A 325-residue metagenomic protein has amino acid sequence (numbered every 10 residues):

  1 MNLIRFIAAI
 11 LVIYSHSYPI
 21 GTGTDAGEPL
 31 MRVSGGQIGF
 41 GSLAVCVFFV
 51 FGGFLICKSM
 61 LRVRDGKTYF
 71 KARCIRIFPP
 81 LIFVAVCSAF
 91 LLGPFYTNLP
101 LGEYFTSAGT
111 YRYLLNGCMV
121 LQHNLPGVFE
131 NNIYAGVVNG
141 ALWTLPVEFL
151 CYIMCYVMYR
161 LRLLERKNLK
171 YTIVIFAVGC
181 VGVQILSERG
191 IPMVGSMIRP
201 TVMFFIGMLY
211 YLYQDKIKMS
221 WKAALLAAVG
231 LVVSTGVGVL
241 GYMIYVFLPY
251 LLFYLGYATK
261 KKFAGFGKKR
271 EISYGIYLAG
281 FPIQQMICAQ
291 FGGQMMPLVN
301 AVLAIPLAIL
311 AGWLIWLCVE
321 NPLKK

Functional and structural regions predicted by a protein language model:
M1-M60, F78-P80, I276-F281: Functionally critical transmembrane alpha-helices in membrane proteins and complexes, commonly lining
N2, A8, Y111-V246, C288-A289 (+1 more regions): Aromatic-enriched alpha-helical transmembrane segments of multi-pass intramembrane proteins
R5, S42-V45, S59-N98, G102-N116 (+8 more regions): Transmembrane alpha-helical segments and their boundary/interface "anchor" motifs in multi-pass integral membrane
M31-G39, F78-F149, P249-L251: Membrane-interface helix-loop-helix regions
C46-G53, V84, C151, F204-M208 (+3 more regions): Hydrophobic cores of alpha-helical transmembrane segments in multi-pass inner/ER membrane proteins, independent
L61-T68, L161-K167, Y211-A223, L255-K269 (+2 more regions): Membrane-interface junctions at the ends of membrane-embedded or membrane-associated helices
V229-N321: Alpha-helical transmembrane segments of multi-pass integral membrane proteins
